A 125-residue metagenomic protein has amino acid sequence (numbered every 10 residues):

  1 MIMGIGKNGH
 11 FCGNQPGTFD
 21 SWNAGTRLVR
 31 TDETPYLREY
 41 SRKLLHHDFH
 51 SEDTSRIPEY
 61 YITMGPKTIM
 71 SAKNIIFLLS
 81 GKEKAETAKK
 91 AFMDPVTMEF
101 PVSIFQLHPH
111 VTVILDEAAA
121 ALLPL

Functional and structural regions predicted by a protein language model:
M1-L125: Conserved phosphate- and dinucleotide-binding cores of soluble alpha/beta proteins, encompassing both enzyme active
